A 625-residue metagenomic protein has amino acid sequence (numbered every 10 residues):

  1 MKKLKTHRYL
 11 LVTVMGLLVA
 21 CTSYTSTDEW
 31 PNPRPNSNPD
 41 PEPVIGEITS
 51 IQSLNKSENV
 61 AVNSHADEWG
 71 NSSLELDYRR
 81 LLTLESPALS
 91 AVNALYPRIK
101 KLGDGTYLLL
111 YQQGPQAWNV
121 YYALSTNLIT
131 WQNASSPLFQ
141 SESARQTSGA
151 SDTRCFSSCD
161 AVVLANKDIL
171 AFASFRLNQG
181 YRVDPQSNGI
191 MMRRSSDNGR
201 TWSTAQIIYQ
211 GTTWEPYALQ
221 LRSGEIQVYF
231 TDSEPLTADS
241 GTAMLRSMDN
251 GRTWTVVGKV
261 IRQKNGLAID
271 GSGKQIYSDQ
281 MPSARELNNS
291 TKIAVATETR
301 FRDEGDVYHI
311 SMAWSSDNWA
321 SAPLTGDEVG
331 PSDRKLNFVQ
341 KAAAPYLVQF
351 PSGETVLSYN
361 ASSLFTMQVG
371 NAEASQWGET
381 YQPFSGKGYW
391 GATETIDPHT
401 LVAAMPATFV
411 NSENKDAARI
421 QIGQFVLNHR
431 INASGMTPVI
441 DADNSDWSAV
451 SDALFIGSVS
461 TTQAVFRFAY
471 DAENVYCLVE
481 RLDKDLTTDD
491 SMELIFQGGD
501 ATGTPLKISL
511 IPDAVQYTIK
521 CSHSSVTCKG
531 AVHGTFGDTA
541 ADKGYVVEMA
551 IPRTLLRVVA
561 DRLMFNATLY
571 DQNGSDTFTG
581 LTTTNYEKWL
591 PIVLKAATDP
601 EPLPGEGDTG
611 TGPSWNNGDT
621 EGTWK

Functional and structural regions predicted by a protein language model:
K2-L11: Bacterial N-terminal signal peptides that target proteins for export
L18-A20: C-terminal motif of bacterial Sec signal peptides marking the signal peptidase cleavage site
Y24, W30-P33, P43-L95, K100-R154 (+6 more regions): Beta-rich carbohydrate-recognition and catalytic domains
Y24-T49, D599-K625: Ser/Thr/Gly/Pro-rich low-complexity, disordered linker/stalk segments of secreted and cell-surface proteins
R430-D441, I495-K520, L555-P604, E621-G622: Acidic/polar low-complexity flexible segments
A442, N474-R481, V546-I551: Short, well-ordered beta-strand segments enriched in hydrophobic/aromatic residues
A449-C521, Q572-F578: Surface-exposed, glycine/proline- and aromatic-rich loop segments on solvent-exposed faces across compartments
A541-R557: Localized edge beta-strand/strand-to-loop motifs within extracellular or lumenal beta-rich domains
